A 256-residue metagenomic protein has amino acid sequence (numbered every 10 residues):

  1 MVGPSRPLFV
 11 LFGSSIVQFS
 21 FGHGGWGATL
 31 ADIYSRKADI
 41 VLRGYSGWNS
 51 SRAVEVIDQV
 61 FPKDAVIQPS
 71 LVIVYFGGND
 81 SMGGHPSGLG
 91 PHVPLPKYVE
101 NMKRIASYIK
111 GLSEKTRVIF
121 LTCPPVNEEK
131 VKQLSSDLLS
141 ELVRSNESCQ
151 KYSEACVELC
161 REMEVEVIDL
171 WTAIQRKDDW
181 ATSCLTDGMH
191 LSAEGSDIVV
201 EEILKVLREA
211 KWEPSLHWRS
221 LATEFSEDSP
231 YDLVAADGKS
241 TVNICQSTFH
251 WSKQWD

Functional and structural regions predicted by a protein language model:
V2-S5, G24-D39, R52-D256: Alpha-helical cap/lid subdomain in secreted, periplasmic, or secretory-pathway luminal O-acyl-processing enzymes
R6-H23, S46-N49, N79-S81: Catalytic nucleophile-elbow at a beta strand-turn-alpha helix junction centered on a G-D-S/GDSL motif, marking
L11-F12, L42, F120: A structural signal for the hydrophobic beta-strands that form the central parallel beta-sheet of Rossmann-like
Q18, I40-G44, H190: Short catalytic-loop micro-motif centered on adjacent basic/acidic residues
